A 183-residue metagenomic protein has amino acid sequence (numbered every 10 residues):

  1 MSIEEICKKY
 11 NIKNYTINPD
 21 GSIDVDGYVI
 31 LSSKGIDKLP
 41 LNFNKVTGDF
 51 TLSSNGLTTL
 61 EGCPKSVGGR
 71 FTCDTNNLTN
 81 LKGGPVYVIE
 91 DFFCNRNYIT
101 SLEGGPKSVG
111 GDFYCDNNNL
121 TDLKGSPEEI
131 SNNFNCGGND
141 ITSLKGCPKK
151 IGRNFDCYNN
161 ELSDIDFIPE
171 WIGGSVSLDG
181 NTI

Functional and structural regions predicted by a protein language model:
M1-K34, G174-T182: The feature captures the LRR N-terminal capping module
S2-E5, Y87, Y98, E129 (+4 more regions): Generic short N-terminal amphipathic or hydrophobic helices
I17-D74, V88-E90, C94, G110 (+1 more regions): LRR N-terminal entry segment and analogous cap-like coil->beta motifs
D24, I30, K45, T51-S53 (+12 more regions): Extracellular beta-strand solenoid repeats
L39, L60-C63, V67, L81-G84 (+8 more regions): Canonical leucine-rich repeat
S54, P127, P148, N159 (+1 more regions): Residues that line or immediately flank small-molecule/substrate-binding pockets and catalytic motifs
